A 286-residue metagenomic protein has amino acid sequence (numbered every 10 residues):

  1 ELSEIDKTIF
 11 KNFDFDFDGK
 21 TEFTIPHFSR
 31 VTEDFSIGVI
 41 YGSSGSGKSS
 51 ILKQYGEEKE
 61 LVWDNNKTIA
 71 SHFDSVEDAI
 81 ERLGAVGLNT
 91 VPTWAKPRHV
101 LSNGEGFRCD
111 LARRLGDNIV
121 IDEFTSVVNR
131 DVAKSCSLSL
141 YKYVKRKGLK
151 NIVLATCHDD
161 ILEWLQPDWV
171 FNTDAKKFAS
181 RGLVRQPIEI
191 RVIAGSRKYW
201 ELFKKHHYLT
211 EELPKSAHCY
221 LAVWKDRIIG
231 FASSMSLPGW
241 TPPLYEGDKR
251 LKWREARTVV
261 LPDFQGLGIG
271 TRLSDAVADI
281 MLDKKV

Functional and structural regions predicted by a protein language model:
E1-T32, A179-R181: Pre-NBD coupling/linker segments of ABC/ABC-like ATPases
T24, S29-L88, E163-W164: ABC ATPase nucleotide-binding domain signature region
G87, N103-I121: GG-anchored amphipathic helix commonly corresponding to the ABC/SMC/Rad50 NBD signature/C-loop
N118, R146-V153: Loop/turn-to-beta-strand initiation segments
V120-N129: Walker B catalytic motif
T156-D159: H-loop/switch region of ABC-family ATPase nucleotide-binding domains
I190, A194-F264: A conserved beta-strand-loop-helix scaffold within acyl/acetyltransferase catalytic domains
V260, Q265-D279: Conserved acetyl-CoA-binding loop-helix of GNAT-fold acetyltransferases
